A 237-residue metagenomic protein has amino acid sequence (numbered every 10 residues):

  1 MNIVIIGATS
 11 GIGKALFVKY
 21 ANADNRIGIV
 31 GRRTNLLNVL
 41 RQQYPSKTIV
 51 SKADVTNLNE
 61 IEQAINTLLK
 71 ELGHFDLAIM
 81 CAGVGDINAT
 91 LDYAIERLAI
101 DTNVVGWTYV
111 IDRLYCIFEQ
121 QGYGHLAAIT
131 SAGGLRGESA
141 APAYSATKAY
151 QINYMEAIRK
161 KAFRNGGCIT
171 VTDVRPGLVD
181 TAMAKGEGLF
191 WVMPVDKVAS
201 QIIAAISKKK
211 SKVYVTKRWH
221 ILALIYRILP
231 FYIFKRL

Functional and structural regions predicted by a protein language model:
T9-S10: Conserved glycine-rich cofactor-binding loop
Y44-N59: Rossmann-fold cofactor-recognition segment
C81-I87: Conserved NAD(P)H cofactor-binding loop of Rossmann-fold oxidoreductase domains
N88-D101: Short alpha-helical oligomerization interface
I111, T147: Active-site helix of classical SDR
S131: Residue(s) in the substrate-gating loop at a strand-loop-helix junction that position the organic substrate next
D173, K185-A223: C-terminal helical subdomain
